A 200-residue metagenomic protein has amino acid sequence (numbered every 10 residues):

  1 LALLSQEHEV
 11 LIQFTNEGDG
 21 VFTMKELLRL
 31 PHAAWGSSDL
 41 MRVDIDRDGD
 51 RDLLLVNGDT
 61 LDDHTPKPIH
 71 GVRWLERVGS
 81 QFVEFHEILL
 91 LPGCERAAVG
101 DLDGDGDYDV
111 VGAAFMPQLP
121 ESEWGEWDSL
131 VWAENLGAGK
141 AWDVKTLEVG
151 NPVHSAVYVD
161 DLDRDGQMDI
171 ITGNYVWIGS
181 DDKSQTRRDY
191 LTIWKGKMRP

Functional and structural regions predicted by a protein language model:
L1-P200: Beta-propeller-forming repeat regions
